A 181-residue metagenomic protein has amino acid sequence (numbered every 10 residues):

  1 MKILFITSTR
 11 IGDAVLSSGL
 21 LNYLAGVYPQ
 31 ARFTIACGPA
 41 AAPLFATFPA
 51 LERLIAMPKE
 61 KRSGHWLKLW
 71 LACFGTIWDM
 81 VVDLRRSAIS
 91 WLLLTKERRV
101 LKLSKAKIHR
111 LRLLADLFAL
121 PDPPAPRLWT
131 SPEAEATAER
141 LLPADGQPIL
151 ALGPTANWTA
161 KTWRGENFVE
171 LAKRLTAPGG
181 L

Functional and structural regions predicted by a protein language model:
M1-L181: Catalytic machinery of carbohydrate-active enzymes, primarily nucleotide-sugar-dependent glycosyltransferases
